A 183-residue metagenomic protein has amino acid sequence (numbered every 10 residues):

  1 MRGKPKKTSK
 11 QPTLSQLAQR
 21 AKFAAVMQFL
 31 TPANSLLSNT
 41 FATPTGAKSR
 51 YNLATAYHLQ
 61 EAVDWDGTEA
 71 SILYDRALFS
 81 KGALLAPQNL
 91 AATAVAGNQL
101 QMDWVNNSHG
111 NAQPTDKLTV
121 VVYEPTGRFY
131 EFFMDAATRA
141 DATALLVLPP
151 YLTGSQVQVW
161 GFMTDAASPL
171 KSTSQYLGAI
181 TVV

Functional and structural regions predicted by a protein language model:
M1-G3, N98-W104, L146: Generic recognition of long tandem-repeat/solenoid scaffolds
M1-Q88: Long, polar/Ser/Thr-enriched low-complexity segments that form simple helices or flexible linkers at protein ends
F29-T40, L146-T173: Beta-strand-rich modules
L30, M102-W104, V120, G161: An aromatic-rich alpha-helical recognition segment common to small helix-rich domains
V63-Q113, A137, T173-V183: Pro/Thr/Ser/Gly-rich low-complexity, intrinsically disordered linker/stalk tracts
S108-G127, G154-V157: Solvent-exposed loop/turn segments flanking beta-strands in beta-repeat/beta-sandwich domains
T126-D135: Surface-exposed loop/edge segments in extracytoplasmic proteins
A137-T143: Short, solvent-exposed loop/turn segments in extracellular or other extracytoplasmic domains
